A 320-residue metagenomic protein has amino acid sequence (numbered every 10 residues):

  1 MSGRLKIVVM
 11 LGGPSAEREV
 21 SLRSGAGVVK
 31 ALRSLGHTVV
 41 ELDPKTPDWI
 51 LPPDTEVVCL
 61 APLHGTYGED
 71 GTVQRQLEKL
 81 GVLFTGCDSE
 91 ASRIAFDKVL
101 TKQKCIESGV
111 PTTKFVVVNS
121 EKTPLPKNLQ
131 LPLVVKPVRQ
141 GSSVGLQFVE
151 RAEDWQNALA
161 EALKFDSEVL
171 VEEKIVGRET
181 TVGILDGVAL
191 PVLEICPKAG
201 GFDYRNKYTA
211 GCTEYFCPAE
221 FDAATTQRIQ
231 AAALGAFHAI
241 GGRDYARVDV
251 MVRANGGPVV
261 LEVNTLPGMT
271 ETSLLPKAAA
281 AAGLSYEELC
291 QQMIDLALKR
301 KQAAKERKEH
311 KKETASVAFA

Functional and structural regions predicted by a protein language model:
M1-F96, L100, E107, N119-P126 (+2 more regions): ATP-binding N-terminal substructure of ATP-dependent carboxylate-amine bond-forming enzymes
M1-L11, V39, L51-D54, I94-R178: Active-site nucleotide/adenylate-binding loops and adjacent lid/helix of ATP-dependent enzymes
G3-M10, T209-A219, L274: A short small-residue
L5, G109, D222-A320: ATP-dependent carboxylate activation and anion-phosphoryl transfer catalytic cores that bind Mg-ATP to form
L5, T113, L131-L133, V144 (+5 more regions): Change "...and in nucleic-acid phosphodiester-cleaving endonucleases..." to "...and in nucleic-acid processing enzymes
T72-E78, G201-T209, T265: Short, flexible, mixed-charge acidic loops at enzyme active sites
E150-A231, V252-V259: Phosphate-binding site of ATP-dependent enzymes
